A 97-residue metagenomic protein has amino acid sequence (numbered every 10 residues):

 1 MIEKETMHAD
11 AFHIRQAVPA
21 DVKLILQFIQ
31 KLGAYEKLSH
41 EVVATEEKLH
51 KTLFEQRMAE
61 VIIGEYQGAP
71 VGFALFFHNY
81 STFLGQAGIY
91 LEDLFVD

Functional and structural regions predicted by a protein language model:
M1-A11: Basic/polar N-terminal segments that are highly enriched at the extreme N-terminus, encompassing both cleavable
F12, Q16-A20, Q27-Q86: Acetyl-CoA-dependent GNAT
L91: Hydrophobic beta-strand segment of the Class I
L94-D97: A short, internal acetyl-CoA/4′-phosphopantetheine-binding micro-motif in the GNAT/acyltransferase core
